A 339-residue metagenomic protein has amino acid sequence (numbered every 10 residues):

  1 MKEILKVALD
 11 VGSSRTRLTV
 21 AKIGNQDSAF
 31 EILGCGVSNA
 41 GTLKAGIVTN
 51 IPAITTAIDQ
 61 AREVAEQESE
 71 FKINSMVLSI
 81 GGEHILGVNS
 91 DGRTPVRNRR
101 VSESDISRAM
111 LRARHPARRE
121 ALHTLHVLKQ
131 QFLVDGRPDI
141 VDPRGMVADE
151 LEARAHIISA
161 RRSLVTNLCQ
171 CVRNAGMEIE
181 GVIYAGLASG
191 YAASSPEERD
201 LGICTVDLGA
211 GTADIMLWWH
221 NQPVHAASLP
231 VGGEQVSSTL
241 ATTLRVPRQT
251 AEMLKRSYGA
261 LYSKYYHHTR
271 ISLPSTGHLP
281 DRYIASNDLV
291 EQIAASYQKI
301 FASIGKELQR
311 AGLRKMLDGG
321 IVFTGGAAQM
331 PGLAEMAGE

Functional and structural regions predicted by a protein language model:
M1-R15, T19-T205, Q222-V224, G233 (+3 more regions): Nucleotide/phosphate-binding catalytic cleft detector across ATP-hydrolyzing and phosphate-transferring enzymes
T16, G190-Y191, G211-M216, M330-P331: Short glycine/serine/threonine-rich phosphate/pyrophosphate-binding segments that cradle anionic phosphate groups
I80-E83, A210, G325-A328: Core structural elements
E103, G338-E339: Conserved phosphate-binding/catalytic loops in two-lobed NTP-binding clefts
A160, G259-Y262, M316-G338: Glycine-rich phosphate-binding loops at beta-strand->alpha-helix junctions
L201-T243: Glycine-rich phosphate-binding loop of actin/hexokinase-like ATP-binding domains
S296-G305: A general structural motif
